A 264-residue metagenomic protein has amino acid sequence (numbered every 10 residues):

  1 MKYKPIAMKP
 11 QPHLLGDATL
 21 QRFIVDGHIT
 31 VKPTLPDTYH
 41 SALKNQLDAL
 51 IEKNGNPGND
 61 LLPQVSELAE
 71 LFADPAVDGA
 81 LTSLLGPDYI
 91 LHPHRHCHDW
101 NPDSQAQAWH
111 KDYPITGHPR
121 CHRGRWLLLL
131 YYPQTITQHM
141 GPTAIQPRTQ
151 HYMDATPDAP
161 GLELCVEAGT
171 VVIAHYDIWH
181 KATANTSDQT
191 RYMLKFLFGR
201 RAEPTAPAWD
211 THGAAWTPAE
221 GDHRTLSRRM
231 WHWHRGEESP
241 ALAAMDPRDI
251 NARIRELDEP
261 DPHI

Functional and structural regions predicted by a protein language model:
M1-R120: Non-heme Fe(II)-dependent double-stranded beta-helix
P36-D37, C97-D99, P114, I136-Q138 (+3 more regions): Short, solvent-exposed loop/turn segments at secondary-structure junctions
E67, A80, L129-Y132, K181: Short, hydrophobic/aromatic alpha-helical segments in well-folded domains
V77, P87, N101-S104, T135-Q138 (+3 more regions): Short, charged/polar surface micro-motifs in flexible loops or helix N-caps
H94-R95, L129-Y131, L194-F198: A structural signal for short, well-ordered beta-strand segments
Q105-V166, T205-H212: Catalytic core of non-heme Fe(II) oxygenases with the double-stranded beta-helix
Y152-I178, T183-I264: Conserved double-stranded beta-helix
